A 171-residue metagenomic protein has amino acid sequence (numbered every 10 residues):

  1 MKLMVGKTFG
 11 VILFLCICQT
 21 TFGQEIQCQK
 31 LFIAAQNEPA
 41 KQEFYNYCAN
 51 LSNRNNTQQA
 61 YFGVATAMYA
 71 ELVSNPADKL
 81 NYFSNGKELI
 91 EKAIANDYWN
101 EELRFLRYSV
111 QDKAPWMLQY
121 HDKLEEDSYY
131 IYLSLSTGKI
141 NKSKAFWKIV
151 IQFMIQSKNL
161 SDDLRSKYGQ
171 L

Functional and structural regions predicted by a protein language model:
M1-C28: Bacterial Sec-dependent N-terminal signal peptides
I33-Y47, K79-K87, Y120-L124: Helix-turn-helix repeat elements of alpha-solenoid scaffolds
A35, M68-A77, D112-L118: Short coil/turn linking the two alpha-helices of tandem helical-hairpin repeats
T137-L171: Terminal, low-structured helical/coil segments at or just beyond the last alpha-helical repeat
